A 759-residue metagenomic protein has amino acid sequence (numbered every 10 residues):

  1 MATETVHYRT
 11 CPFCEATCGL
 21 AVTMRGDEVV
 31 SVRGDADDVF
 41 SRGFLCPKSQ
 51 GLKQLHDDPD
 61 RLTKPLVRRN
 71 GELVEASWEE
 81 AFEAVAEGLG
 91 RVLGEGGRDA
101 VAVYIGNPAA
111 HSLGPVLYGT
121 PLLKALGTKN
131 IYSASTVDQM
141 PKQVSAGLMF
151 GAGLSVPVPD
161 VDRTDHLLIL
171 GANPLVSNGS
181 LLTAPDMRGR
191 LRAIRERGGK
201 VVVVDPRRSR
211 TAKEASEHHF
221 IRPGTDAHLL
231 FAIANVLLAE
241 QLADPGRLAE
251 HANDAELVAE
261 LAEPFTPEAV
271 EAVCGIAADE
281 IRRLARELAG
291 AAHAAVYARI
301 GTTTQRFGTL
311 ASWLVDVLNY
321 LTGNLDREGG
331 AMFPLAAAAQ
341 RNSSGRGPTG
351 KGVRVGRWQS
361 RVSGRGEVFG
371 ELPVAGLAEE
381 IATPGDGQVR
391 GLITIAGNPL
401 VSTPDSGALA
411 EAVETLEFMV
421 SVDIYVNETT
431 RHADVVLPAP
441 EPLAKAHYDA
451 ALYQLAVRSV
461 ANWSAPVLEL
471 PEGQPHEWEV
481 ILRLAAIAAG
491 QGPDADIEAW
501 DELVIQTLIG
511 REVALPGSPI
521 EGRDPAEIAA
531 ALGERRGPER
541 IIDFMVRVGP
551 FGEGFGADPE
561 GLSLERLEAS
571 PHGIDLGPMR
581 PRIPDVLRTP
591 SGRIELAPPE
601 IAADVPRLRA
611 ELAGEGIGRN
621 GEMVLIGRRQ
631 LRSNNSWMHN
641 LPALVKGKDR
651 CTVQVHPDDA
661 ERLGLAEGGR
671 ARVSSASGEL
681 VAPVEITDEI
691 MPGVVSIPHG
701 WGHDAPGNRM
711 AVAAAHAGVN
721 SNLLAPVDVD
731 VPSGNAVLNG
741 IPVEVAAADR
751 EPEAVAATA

Functional and structural regions predicted by a protein language model:
M1-E240, D254, A269, A277 (+8 more regions): N-terminal export/assembly segments and adjacent metallocofactor-ligating motifs of anaerobic energy-metabolism
V30, I131, D244-P245, I281 (+11 more regions): Acidic/polar loop patches that form or flank catalytic/metal-binding clefts of enzymes that bind anionic ligands
V116-R192, G199-V204, H228-F231, V317-R431 (+3 more regions): Extended redox/cofactor-interaction regions of prokaryotic respiratory oxidoreductases
A172-N173, E214-A215, P264-E268, Y297-T302 (+1 more regions): Flexible glycine/proline-enriched surface loops and loop-helix/loop-strand junctions
I233, H251-V374: Active-site phosphate/pyrophosphate-binding segments
D434: Catalytic, metal-anchored helix/loop core of enzyme active sites in primary metabolism
L443-L470, V480-A485, G490: Glycine/threonine-rich phosphate-binding loop and adjacent beta-strand/alpha-helix elements that clamp
V467-G554, S636-Q654, D658-A759: Long, contiguous, secondary-structure-rich segments that constitute the structural scaffold of globular domains
